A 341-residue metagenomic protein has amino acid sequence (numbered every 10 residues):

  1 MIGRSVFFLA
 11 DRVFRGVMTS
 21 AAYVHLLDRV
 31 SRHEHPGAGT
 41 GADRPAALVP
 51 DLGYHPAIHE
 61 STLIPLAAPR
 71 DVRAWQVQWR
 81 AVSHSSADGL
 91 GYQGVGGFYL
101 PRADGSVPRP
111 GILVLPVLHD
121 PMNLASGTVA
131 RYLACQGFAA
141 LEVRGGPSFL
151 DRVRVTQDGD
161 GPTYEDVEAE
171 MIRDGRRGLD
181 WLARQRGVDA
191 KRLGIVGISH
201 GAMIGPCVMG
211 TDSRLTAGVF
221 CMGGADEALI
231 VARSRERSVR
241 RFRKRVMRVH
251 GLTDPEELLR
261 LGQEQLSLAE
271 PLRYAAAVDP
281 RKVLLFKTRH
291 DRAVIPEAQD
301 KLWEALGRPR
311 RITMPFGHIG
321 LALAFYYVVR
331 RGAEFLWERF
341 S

Functional and structural regions predicted by a protein language model:
L52-G105: N-terminal cap/lid segment of alpha/beta-hydrolase-fold proteins
G96, V107-V117: Short beta-strand element of the alpha/beta-hydrolase
L115-R173: Cap/lid segment of the alpha/beta-hydrolase catalytic domain
D158-S199: Gly/Ser-rich "nucleophile elbow"/oxyanion-hole loop immediately N-terminal to the catalytic nucleophile in hydrolases
C207-E257, T313: Hydrolase active-site cap/lid region
V278-D279, L284-K287: Short beta-strand/loop motif that positions the catalytic acidic residue of the alpha/beta-hydrolase fold
R292-A298: Conserved alpha/beta-hydrolase "acid-adjacent" motif
D300-S341: C-terminal catalytic histidine-bearing segment of alpha/beta-hydrolase fold enzymes
